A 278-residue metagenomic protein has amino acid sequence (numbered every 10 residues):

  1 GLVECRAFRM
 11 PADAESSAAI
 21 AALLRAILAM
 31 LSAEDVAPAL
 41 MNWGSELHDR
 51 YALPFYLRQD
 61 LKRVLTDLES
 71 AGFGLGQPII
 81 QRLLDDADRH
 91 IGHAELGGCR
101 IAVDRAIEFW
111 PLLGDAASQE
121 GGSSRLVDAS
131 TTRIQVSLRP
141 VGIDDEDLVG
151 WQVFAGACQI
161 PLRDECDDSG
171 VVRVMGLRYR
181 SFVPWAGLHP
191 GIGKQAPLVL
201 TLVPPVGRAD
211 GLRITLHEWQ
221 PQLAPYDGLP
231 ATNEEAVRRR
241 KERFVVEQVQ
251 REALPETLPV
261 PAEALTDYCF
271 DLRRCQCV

Functional and structural regions predicted by a protein language model:
G1-V278: C-terminal accessory/tail domains of diverse enzymes
